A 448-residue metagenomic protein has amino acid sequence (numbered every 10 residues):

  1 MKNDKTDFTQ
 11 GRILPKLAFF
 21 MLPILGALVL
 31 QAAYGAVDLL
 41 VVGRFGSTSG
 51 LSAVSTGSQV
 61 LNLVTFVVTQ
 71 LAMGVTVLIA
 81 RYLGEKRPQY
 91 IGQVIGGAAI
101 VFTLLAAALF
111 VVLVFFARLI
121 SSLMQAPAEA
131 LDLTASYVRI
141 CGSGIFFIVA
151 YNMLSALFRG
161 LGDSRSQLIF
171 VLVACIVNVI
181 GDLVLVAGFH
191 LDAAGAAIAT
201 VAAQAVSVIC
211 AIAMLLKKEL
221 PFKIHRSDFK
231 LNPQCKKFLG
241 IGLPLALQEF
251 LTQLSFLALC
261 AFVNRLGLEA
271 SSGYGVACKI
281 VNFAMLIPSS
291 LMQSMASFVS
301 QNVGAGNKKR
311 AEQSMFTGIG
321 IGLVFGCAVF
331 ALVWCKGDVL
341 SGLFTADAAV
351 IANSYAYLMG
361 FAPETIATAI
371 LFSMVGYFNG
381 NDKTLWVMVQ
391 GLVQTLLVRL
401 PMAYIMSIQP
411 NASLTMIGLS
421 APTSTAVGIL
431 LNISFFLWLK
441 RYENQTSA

Functional and structural regions predicted by a protein language model:
M1-M21, I79-F146, G188-L243, V299-E364 (+1 more regions): Short alpha-helical transmembrane segments in multi-pass integral membrane proteins
F8-L40, R44-F45, Q59-G74, L78 (+6 more regions): N-terminal transmembrane alpha-helices
F19-D38, I140, A174, A203-S207 (+4 more regions): Transmembrane helical elements of multi-pass membrane transporters/channels
I24, L28, L40, V77 (+15 more regions): Transmembrane alpha-helix boundary and packing residues in multipass membrane permease domains and related
V29, A33-S52, S121-A128, V184-L191 (+4 more regions): Helix-terminus/linker motif at the lipid-water interface of multi-pass membrane proteins
L51-V111, I148-Q167, G273-G337, T368-Q390: Small-residue-rich hydrophobic transmembrane alpha-helices
L63-F66, N178-L183, S207-I212, F283-L286 (+3 more regions): Hydrophobic transmembrane alpha-helices of multi-pass small-molecule transporters
A72, C141-R159, Q167-C175, A196-I209 (+5 more regions): Short runs within selected transmembrane alpha-helices of multi-pass transporters and secretion channels
